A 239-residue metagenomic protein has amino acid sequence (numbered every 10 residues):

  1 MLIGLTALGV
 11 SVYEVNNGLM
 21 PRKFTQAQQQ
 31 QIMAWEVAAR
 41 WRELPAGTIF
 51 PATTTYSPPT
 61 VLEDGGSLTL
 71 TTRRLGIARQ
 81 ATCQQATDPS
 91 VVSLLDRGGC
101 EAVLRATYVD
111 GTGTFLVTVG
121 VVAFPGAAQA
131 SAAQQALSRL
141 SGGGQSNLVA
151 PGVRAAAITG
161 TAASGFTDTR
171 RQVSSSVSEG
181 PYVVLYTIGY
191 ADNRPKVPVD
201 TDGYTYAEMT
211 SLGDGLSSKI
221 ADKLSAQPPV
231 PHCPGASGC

Functional and structural regions predicted by a protein language model:
M1-W41: Hydrophobic single-pass membrane-targeting/anchoring helices
G4, A27-Q30, E63-G65, R73 (+4 more regions): Localized chelating/binding microdomains that coordinate divalent metal ions or stabilize phosphate-bearing
Q30-V61: Short extracytoplasmic
T60-T114: Short, compositionally biased low-complexity segments enriched in polar/charged residues
C83, V92-L95, Y108-G111, V121-P125 (+3 more regions): Extracytoplasmic/periplasmic, Sec-exported soluble proteins
D88, V92, A130-Q134, G213 (+1 more regions): Extracytoplasmic/secreted envelope proteins and their assembly/folding machinery, especially bacterial periplasmic
G99-N147: Mid-length scaffold segments of soluble, non-membrane domains
S146-C239: Extracellularly exposed regions in secreted/surface proteins, prominently low-complexity, repeat-rich
